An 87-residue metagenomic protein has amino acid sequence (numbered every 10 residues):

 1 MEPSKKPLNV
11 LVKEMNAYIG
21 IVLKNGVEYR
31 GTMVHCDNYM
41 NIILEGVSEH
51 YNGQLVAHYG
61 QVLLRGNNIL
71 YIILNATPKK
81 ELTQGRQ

Functional and structural regions predicted by a protein language model:
M1-Q87: Conserved RNA-binding domains used in RNP assembly and mRNA/RNA metabolism
